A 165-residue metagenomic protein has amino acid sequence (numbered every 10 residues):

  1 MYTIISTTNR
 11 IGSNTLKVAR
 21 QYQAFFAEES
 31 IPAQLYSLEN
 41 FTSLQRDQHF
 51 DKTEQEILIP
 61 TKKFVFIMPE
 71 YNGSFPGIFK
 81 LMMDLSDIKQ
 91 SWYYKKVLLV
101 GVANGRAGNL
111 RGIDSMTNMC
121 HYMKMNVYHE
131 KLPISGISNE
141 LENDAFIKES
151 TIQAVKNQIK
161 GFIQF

Functional and structural regions predicted by a protein language model:
M1-I88, A145-Q164: N-terminal beta1-alpha1-beta2 submodule of the flavodoxin-like/Rossmannoid cofactor-binding fold
I31-S43, I88-Q90, Y122-E142: Mobile beta-alpha loop/short-helix "lid" or hinge segments that flank ligand
H49-F50, L81, I88, G105-L110 (+2 more regions): Short amphipathic alpha-helical patches
Y94: Phosphate-coordination loops involved in phosphoryl transfer and adenosine-cofactor binding
V97-I137, S150: Short, glycine-/small-residue-rich phosphate/pyrophosphate-handling segment
